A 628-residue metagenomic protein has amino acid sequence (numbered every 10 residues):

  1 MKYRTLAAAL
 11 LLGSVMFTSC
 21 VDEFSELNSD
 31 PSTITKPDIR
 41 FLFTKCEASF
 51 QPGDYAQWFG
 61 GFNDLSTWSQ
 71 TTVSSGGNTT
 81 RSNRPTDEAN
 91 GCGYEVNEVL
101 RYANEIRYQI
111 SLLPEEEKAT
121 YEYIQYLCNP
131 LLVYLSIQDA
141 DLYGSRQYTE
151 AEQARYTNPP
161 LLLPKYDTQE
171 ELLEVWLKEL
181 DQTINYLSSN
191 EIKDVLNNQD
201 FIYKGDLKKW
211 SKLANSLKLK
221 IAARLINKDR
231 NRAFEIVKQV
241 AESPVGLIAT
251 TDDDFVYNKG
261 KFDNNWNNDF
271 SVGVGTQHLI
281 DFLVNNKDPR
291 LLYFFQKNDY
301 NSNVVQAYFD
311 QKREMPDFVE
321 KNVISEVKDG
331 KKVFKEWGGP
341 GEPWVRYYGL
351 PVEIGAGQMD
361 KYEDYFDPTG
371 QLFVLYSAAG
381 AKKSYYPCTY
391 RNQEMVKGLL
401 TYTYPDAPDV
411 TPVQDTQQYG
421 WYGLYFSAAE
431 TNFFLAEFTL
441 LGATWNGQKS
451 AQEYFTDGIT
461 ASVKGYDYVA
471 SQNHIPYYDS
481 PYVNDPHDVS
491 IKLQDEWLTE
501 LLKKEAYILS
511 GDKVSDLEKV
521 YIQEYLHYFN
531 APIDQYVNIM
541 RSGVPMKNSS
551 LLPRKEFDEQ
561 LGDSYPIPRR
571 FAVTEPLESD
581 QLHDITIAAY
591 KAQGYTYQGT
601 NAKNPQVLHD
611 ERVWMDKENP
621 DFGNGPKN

Functional and structural regions predicted by a protein language model:
M1-S29: Bacterial Sec-dependent N-terminal signal peptides
C20-S69, L112-E115, G543-P545, F557-N628: Membrane-proximal, proline-rich intrinsically disordered regions
T71-Q147, R155-V195, Q418-G423, P620-G625: Conserved, well-structured interaction surfaces
E174-N268: Internal, well-ordered domain-core segments that constitute the primary functional module of diverse proteins
E242-N432, T439-P553, P566: Extended ligand-binding clefts on enzyme/binding-domain cores
